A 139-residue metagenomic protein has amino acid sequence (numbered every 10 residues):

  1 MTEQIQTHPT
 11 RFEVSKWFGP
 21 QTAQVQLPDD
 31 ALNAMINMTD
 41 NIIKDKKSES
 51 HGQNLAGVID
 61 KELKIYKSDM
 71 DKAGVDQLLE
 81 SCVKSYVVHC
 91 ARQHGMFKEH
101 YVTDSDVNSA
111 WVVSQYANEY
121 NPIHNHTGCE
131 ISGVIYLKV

Functional and structural regions predicted by a protein language model:
T2-E99, N118-Y120: Non-heme Fe(II)/2-oxoglutarate
W17, V102-D104, N125-C129: A generic structural micro-feature
K98-A110: A short coil-to-beta-strand element that immediately follows conserved catalytic motifs
S109-V139: Catalytic core of non-heme Fe(II) oxygenases with the double-stranded beta-helix
